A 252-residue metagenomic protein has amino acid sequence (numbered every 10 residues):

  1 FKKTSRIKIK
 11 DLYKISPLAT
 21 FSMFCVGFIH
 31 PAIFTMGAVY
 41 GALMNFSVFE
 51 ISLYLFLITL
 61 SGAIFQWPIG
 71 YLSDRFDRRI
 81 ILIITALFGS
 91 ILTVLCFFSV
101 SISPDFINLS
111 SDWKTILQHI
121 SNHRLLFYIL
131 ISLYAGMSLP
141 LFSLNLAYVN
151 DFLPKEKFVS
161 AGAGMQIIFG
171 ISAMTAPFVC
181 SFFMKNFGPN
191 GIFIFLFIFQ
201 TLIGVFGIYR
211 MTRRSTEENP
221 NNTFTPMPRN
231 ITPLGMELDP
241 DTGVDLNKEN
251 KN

Functional and structural regions predicted by a protein language model:
P17-S52: Extracytoplasmic gate region of multi-pass secondary transporters
V48-F49, L153-M165: Loop-to-transmembrane helix entry/capping segments in MFS-fold secondary transporters and related SLC/MFSD carriers
Q66-D77, M184-K185: Helix-to-loop junctions at the C-terminal end of transmembrane segments in multipass secondary transporters
I80-L95, F197: Structural signature of the two symmetry-related core transmembrane helices
F88-N108, D112-H119: C-terminal ends and interior cores of transmembrane alpha-helices in multi-pass membrane transporters/permeases
D112-W113, R210-N252: Intrinsic disorder in cytosolic terminal tails and internal cytosolic loops of multi-pass membrane transporters
L139-L153: Intracellular juxtamembrane helix-capping segments at the cytosolic ends of symmetry-related transmembrane helices
F182-Q200: A membrane-interface helix-boundary motif in multi-pass transporters
